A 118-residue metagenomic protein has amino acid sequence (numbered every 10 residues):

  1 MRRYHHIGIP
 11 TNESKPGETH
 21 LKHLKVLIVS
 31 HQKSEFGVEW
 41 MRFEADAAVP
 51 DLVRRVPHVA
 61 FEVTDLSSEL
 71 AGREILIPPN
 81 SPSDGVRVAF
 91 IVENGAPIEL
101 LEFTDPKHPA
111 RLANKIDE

Functional and structural regions predicted by a protein language model:
M1-K33, V38-D51, E74-E118: Vicinal oxygen chelate
G8-P10, A60-T64: Short hydrophobic/aromatic beta-strand micro-patches that form the beta-sheet surface supporting nucleotide- or nucleic
V56-H58: Short active-site oxyanion
E62-L66, F103-D105: Beta-hairpin (beta-strand-turn-beta-strand) motif
L66-G72: Short amphipathic alpha-helices within nucleic acid-binding modules
